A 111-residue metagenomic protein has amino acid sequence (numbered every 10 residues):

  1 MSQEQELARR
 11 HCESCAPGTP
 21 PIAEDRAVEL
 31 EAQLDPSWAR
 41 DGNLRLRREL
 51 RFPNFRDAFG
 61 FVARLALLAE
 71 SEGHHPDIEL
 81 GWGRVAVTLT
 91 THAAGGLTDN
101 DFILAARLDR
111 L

Functional and structural regions predicted by a protein language model:
M1-F59, A63-L111: Long, contiguous binding/interaction regions
